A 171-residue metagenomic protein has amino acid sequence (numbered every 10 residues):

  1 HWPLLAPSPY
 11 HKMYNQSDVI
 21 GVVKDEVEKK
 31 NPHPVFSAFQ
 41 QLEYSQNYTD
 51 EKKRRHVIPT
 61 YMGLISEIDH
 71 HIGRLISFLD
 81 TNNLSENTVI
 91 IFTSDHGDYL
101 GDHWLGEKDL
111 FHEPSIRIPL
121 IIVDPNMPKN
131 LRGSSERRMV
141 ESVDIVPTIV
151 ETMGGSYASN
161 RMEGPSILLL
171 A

Functional and structural regions predicted by a protein language model:
H1-N87, I91-M139, T152-R161: Active-site-proximal cap/lid insertion segments
S142, V146: Zinc-coordinating Cys/His ligand positions in small cysteine/histidine-rich zinc-finger domains
G164-A171: Short, intrinsically disordered, charge-balanced linker/junction segments flanking boundaries in proteins
